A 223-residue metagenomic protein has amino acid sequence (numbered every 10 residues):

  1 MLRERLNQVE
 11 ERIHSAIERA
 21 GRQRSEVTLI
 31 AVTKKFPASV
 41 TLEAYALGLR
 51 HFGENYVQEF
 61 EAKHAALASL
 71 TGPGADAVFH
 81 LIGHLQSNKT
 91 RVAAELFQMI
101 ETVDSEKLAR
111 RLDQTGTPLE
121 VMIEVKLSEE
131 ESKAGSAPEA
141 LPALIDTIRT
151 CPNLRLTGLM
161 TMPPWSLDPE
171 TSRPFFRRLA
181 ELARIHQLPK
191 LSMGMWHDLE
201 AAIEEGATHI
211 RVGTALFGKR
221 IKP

Functional and structural regions predicted by a protein language model:
M1-H197, I203-E205, F217: Conserved alpha/beta-domain cores
A207-P223: Gly/Pro- and small hydrophobic-enriched strand-loop and loop-to-helix capping segments that sit at the rims
